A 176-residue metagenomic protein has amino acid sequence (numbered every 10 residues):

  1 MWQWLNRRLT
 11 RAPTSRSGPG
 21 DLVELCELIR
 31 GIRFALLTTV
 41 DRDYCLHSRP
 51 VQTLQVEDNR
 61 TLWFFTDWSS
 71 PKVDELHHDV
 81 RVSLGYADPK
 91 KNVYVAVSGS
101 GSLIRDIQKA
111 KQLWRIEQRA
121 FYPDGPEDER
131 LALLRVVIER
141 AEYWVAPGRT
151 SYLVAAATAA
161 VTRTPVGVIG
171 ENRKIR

Functional and structural regions predicted by a protein language model:
W2-R16, E127-R176: C-terminal edge-of-domain segments
T14-F34: Short, basic/aromatic recognition patches
E27-R42, V82-Y86: A short, Trp-centered hydrophobic/proline-enriched beta-strand micro-motif
V51-Q55: A short, well-structured catalytic beta-strand-centered motif of the EAL phosphodiesterase domain for c-di-GMP
D58-W63: Short active-site oxyanion
F65-D67, A87: Short His-Asn-centered micro-motif
K72-R140: Short, structured beta-strand-loop surface elements
